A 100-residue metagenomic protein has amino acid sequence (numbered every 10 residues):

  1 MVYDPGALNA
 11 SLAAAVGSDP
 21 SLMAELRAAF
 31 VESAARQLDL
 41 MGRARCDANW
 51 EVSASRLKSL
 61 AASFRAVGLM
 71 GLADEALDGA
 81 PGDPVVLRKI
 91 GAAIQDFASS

Functional and structural regions predicted by a protein language model:
M1-S100: Two-component system phosphorelay core
